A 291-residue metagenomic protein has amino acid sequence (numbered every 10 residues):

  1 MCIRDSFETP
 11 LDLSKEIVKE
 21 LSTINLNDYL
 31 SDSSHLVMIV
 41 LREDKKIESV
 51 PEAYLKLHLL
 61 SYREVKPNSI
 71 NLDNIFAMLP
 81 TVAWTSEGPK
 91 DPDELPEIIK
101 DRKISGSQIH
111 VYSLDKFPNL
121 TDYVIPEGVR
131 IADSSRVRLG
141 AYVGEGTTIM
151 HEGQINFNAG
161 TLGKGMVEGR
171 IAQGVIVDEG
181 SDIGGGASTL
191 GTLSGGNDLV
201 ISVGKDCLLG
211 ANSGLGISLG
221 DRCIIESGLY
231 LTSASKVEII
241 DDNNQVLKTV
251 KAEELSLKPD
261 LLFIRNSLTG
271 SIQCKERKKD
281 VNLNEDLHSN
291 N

Functional and structural regions predicted by a protein language model:
M1-S6: Conserved small/polar residues in nucleotide/adenosyl-binding loops
F7-P67: Auxiliary alpha/beta "docking" domains used to position bulky ligands
K45, S49, L199, L215-I217 (+1 more regions): Short amphipathic alpha-helical interaction segments
Y54-T148, N158-G160: Extended, small-residue-rich solenoid/repeat segments and analogous flexible loops that form exposed scaffolds
L59-K66, N212, G228-Y230, L268: Generic secondary-structure signature for well-ordered alpha-helical cores
D122-Y123, S135, A211, K248-V250: A generic local structural motif
V129, S135-V137, A141-V143, T147-I149 (+8 more regions): A structural motif detector for beta-strand N-caps
G196-V200, K205-L208, Y230-N291: C-terminal segments of enzyme domains that contribute to small-molecule binding surfaces
